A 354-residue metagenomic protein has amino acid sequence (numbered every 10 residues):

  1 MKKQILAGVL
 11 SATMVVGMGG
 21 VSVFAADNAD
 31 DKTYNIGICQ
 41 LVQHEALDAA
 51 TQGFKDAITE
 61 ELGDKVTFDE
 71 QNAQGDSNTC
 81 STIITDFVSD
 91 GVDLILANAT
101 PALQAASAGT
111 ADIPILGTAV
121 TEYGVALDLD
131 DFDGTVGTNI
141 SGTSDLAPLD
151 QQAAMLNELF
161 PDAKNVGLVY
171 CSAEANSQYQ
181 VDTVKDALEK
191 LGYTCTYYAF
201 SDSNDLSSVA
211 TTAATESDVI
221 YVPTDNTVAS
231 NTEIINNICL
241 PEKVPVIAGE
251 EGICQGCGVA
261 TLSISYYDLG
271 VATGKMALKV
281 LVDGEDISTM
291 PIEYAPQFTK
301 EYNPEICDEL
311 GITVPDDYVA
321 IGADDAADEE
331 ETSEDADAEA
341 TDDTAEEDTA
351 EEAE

Functional and structural regions predicted by a protein language model:
L10-M18: Hydrophobic core
M18-D30: Sec-dependent signal peptide cleavage junction
N28-D31, Y123-K164, I264-E285: Hydrophobic alpha-helical segments within soluble ligand-binding/sensing domains
D31-K55, E61-G63, D69-T79, A173 (+2 more regions): Extracytoplasmic "Venus flytrap"
I36-I38, F54, S141-L188, D286 (+1 more regions): An alpha-beta-alpha
E70-D131, D225-G249: Beta-alpha junction/loop-to-helix N-cap segments that form part of ligand/metal-binding clefts
A175-E250: Pocket-lining segment of extracytoplasmic ligand-binding domains
K279-E339, D343, E354: Hinge/cleft segment of the Venus flytrap/periplasmic-binding protein
